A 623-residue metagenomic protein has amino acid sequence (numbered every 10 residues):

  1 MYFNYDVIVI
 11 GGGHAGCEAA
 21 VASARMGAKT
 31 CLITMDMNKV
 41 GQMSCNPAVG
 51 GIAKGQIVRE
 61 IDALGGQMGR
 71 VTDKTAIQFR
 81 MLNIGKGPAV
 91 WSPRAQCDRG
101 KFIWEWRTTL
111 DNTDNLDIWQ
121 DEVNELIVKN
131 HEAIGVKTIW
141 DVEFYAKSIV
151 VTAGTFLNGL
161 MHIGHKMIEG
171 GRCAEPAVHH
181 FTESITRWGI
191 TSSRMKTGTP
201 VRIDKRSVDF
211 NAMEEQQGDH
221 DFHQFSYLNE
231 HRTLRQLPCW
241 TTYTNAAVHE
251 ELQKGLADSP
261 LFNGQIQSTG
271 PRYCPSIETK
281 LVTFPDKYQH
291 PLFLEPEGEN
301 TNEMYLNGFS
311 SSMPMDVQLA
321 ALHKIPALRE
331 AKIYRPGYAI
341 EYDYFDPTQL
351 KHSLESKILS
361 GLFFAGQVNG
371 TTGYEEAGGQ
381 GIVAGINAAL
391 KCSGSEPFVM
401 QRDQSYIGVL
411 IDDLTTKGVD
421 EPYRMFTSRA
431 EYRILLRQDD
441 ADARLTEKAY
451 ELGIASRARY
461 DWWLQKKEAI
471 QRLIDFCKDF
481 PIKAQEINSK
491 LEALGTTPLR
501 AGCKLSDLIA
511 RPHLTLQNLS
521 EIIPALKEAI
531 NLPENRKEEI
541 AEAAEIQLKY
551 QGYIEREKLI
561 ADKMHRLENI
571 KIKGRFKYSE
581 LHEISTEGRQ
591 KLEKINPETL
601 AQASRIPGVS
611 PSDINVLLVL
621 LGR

Functional and structural regions predicted by a protein language model:
Y2-A15: Beta1/beta-strand and adjacent pyrophosphate-binding region of the FAD-binding site in flavoprotein oxidoreductases
F3-Y5, I139-S148: Core beta-strand elements of the Rossmann-like FAD/NAD(P) dinucleotide-binding domain in flavoenzyme oxidoreductases
I10, E143-G154: Short hydrophobic core segments
V21-E125, W140, T152-R172, P176-T182 (+2 more regions): Conserved N-terminal/central alpha/beta ligand/cofactor-binding core
D36-N38, K54, T182-L319, I411 (+3 more regions): An anion/pyrophosphate-binding glycine-rich loop and adjacent beta-alpha core in soluble alpha-beta enzymes
I127-E143: Conserved beta-strand-loop-beta-strand element in the redox core of flavoprotein oxidoreductases
Y305-T371, V399-D412, K537-K591, N596: A glycine-rich dinucleotide-binding beta-alpha-beta segment and adjacent secondary-structure elements that constitute
R429, L435, T446-N615, V619-R623: Extended, charge-enriched "interface" segments that sit outside catalytic cores
